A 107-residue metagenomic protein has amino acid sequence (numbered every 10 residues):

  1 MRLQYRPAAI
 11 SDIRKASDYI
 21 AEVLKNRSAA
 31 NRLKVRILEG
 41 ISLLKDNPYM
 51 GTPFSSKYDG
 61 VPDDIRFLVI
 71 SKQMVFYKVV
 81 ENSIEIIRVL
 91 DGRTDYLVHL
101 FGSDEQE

Functional and structural regions predicted by a protein language model:
M1-L38: Arg/Lys-rich, positively charged N-terminal/basic patches that mediate binding to nucleic acids
L3, N31-L33, D63, E85 (+1 more regions): Short alpha-helical segments used as structural interaction elements across diverse proteins
Y5, Y19, F54, F67 (+2 more regions): Aromatic side chains
S17, L38-I41, K45, T94: Residue-level detector of secondary-structure transition/capping positions
L24, L68-M74, K78-E107: Enriched for short, Lys/Arg-rich terminal
R32, M50-T52, E107: Juxtamembrane/interface motifs at transmembrane-helix termini
S42-V69: A short, surface-exposed loop/turn module that caps and links secondary-structure elements
